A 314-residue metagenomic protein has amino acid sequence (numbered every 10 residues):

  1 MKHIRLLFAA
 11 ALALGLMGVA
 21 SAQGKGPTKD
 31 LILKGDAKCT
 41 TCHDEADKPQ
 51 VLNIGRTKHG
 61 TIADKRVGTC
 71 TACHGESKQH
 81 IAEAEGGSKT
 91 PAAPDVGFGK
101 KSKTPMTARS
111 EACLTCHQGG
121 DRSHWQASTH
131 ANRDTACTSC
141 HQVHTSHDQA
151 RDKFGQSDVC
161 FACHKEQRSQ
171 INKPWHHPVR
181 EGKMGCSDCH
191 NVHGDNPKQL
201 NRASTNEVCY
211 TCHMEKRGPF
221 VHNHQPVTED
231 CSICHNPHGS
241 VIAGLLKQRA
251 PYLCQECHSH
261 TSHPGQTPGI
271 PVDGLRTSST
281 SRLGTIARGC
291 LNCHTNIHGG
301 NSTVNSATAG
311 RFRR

Functional and structural regions predicted by a protein language model:
H3-R5, G18-R314: Short sequence/structural segments immediately N-terminal
A9-G18: Bacterial N-terminal signal peptides
